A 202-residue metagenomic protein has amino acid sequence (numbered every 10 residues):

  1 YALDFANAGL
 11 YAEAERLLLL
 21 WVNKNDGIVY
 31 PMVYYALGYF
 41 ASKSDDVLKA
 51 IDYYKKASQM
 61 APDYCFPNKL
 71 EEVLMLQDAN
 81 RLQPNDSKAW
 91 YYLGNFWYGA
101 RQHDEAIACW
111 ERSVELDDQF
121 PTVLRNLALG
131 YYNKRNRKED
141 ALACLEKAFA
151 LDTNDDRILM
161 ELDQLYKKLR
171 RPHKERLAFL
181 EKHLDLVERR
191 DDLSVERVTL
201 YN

Functional and structural regions predicted by a protein language model:
L3, Y39, N95, L129-G130 (+2 more regions): Residue-level recognition of tetratricopeptide repeat
A6, S42, Y91, Y98 (+2 more regions): Position-specific recognition of the canonical hydrophobic site in helix A of tetratricopeptide repeat
A14, A50, E72, A106 (+2 more regions): Single-residue signature of alpha-solenoid repeat helices
N23, S58-Q59, N80-R81, E111-E115 (+3 more regions): Conserved structural position within tetratricopeptide repeats
D26-I28, P62, P84, D118 (+3 more regions): Short coil turns that delineate tetratricopeptide repeat
Y30-M32, F66, L74, K88 (+4 more regions): Start-of-helix register in tetratricopeptide repeats
